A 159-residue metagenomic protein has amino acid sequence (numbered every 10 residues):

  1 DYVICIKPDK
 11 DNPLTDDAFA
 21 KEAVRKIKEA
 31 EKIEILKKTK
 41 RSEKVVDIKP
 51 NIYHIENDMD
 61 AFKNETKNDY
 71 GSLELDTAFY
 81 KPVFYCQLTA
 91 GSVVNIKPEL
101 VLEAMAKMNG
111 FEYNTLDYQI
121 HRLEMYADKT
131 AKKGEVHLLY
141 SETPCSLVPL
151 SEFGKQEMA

Functional and structural regions predicted by a protein language model:
D1-E29: Internal, conserved structured core segments that host functional sites
R25, E29-A159: Core RNA-modification/binding signature centered on pseudouridine synthases
